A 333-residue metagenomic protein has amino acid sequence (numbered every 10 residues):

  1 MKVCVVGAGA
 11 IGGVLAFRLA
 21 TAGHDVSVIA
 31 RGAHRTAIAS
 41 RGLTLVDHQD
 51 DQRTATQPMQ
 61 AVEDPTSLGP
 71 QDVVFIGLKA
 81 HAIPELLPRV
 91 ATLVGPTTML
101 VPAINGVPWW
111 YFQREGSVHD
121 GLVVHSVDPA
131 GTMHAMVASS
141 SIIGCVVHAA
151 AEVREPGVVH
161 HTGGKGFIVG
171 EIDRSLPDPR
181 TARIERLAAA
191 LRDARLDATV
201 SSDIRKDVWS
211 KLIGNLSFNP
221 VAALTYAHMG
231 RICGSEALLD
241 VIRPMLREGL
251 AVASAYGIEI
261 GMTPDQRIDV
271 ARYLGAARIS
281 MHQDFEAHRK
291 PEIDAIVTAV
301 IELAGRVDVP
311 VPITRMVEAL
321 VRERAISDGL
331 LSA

Functional and structural regions predicted by a protein language model:
M1, D72, K165: Nucleotide donor/acceptor-binding cores
M1-D51: NAD(P)+-binding Rossmann beta1-loop-alpha1 motif at the extreme N-terminus of oxidoreductases
K2, D25, D197, E259 (+1 more regions): Residue-level detector of anion-binding/catalytic polar loops
T44-D47, S117-D120, V159-G163, L216-S217 (+1 more regions): Short, hinge-like loop/turn segments at secondary-structure boundaries
T54-R154: Rossmann-like NAD(P)(H) cofactor-binding subdomain of soluble oxidoreductases
L93, H134-K211, S217, A223-G261: Internal alpha-helical scaffold of NAD(P)-dependent oxidoreductase catalytic cores
R231, L239-A333: NAD(P)-dependent Rossmann-like dehydrogenase/reductase catalytic/cofactor-binding core
